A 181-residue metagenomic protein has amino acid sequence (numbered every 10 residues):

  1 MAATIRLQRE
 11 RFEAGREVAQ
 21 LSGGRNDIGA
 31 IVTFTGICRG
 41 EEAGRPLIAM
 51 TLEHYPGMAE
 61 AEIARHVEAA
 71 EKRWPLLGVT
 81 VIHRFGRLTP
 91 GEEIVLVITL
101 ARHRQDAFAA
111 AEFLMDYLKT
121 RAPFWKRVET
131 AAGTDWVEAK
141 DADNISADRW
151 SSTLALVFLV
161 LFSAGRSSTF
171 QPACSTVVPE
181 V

Functional and structural regions predicted by a protein language model:
M1-I94, L100-R102, D106-E112, D116-L154 (+1 more regions): N-terminal, polar/charged subdomain of small-to-medium soluble alpha/beta proteins
A155, S163-R166: Sensor of tandemly repeated, compositionally biased sequence architecture
G165-S168, S175: Intrinsically disordered, low-complexity segments enriched in small polar residues
P172-E180: Short, intrinsically disordered C-terminal tails of secreted or membrane-associated proteins
